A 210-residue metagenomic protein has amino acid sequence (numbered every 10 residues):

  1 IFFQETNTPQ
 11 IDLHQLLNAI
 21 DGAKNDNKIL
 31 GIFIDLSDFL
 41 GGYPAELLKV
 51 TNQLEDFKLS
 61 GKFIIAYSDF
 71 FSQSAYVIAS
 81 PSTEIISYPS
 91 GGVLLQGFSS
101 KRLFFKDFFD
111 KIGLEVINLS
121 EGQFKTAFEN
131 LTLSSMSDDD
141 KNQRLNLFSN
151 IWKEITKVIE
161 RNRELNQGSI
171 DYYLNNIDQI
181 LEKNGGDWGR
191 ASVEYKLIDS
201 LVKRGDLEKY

Functional and structural regions predicted by a protein language model:
I1-D178, E208: Small-residue-centered hinge/linker elements
I86-S87, I198-G205: Short acidic-hydrophobic, aromatic-tinged amphipathic segments that line or gate anion-handling sites
L181: Peri-catalytic and regulatory segments of divalent metal-dependent proteins
G189: Short, acidic, Ser/Thr-enriched surface-loop or helix-capping motifs
